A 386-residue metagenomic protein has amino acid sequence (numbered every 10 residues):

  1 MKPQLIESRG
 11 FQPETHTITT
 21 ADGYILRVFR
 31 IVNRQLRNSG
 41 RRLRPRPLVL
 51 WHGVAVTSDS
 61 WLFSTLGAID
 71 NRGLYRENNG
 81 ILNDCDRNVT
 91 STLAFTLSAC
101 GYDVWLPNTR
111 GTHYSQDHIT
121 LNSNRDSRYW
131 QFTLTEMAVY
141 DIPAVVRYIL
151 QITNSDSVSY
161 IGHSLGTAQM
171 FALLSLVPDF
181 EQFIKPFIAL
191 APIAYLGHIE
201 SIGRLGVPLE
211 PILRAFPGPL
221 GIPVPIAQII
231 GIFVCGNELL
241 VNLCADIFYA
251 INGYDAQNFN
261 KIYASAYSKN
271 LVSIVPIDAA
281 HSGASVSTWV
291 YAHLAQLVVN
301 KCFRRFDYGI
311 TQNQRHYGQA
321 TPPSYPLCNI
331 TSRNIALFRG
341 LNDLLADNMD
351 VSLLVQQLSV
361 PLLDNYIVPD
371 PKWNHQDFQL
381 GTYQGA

Functional and structural regions predicted by a protein language model:
T20, R27-L121: Short, surface-exposed "cap/lid" segments of acyl-processing enzymes
H52-V54, V158-T167, G340: Conserved alpha/beta-hydrolase "nucleophile elbow" surrounding the catalytic nucleophile
S127-I152: Alpha/beta-hydrolase active-site loop
Q151-D156, T167-R315: Alpha/beta-hydrolase-fold enzymes
I330-T331, A336-R339, D343: Short beta-strand/loop motif that positions the catalytic acidic residue of the alpha/beta-hydrolase fold
L344-D350: Conserved alpha/beta-hydrolase "acid-adjacent" motif
L345, P371-Q384: Catalytic histidine-centered segment of alpha/beta-hydrolase-like enzymes
V355-D377: Catalytic histidine neighborhood in serine/cysteine hydrolases with alpha/beta-hydrolase-type architecture
